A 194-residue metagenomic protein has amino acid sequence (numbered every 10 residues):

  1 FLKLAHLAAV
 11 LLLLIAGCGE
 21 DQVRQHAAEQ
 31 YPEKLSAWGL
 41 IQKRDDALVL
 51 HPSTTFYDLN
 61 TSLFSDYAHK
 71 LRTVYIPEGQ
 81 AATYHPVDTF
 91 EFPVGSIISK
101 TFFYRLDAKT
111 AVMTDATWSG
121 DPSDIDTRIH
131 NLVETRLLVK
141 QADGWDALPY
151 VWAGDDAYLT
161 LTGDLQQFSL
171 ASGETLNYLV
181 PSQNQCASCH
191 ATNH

Functional and structural regions predicted by a protein language model:
A5-I15: Bacterial N-terminal signal peptides
C18-H26, A108, M113-H194: Sequence context surrounding c-type heme c attachment/ligation sites in exported
G19-T73: N-terminal pre-domain segments of enzymes
L71-T83: Short, structured beta-strand/loop micro-motifs enriched in basic residues and often containing a Trp
P86-D88, C189: Short, conserved secondary-structure segments in the cores of folded domains
F92-G95: Short, well-ordered loop/turn sites that connect or cap secondary structure elements
